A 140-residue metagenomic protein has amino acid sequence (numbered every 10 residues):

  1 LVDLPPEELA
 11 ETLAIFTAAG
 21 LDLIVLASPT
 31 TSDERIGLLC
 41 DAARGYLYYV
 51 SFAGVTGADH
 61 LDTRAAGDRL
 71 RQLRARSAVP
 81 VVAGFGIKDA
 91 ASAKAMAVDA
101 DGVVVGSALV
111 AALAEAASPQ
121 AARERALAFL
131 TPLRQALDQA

Functional and structural regions predicted by a protein language model:
L1, P5, L47-G57, G86 (+1 more regions): Glycine-rich phosphate-binding active-site loops on the catalytic face of alpha/beta enzymes
L1-A18, S32-L38, T56-R71, A90-A93 (+1 more regions): Active-site-adjacent beta->alpha loops and helix N-cap segments on the catalytic face of soluble alpha/beta enzymes
L13-T17, G67-S77, L130-Q139: Surface-exposed amphipathic alpha-helices with a cationic face
I15-I24, D41-Y48, D99-V103: Glycine-enriched alpha-helix->loop->beta-strand junction motifs that scaffold or abut catalytic
F16-L26, R74-G84: Short beta-strand/loop segments at the ligand-binding rim of alpha/beta enzyme cores
D22-G37, S51-H60, P132-Q139: Short, basic, helix/turn surface patches
T31-D41, R76, A83, I87-V103: Catalytic cores of alpha/beta
V110-A140: C-terminal helical cap(s) of enzyme catalytic domains, especially alpha/beta-barrels
